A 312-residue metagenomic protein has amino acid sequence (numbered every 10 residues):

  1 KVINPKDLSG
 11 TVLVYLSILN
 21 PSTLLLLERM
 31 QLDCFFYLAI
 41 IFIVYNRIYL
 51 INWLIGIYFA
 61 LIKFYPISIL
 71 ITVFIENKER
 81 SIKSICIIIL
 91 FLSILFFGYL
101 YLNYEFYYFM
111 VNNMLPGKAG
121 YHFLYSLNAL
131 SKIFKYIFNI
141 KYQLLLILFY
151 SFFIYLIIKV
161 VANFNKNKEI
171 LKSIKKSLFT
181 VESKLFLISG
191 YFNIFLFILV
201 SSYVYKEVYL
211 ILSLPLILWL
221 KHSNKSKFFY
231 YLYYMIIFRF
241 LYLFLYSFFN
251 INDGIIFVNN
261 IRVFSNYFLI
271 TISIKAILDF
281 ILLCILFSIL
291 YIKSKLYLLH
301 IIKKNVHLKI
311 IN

Functional and structural regions predicted by a protein language model:
K1-Y45, Y49-I51, E76-V204, I211 (+1 more regions): Primarily membrane-embedded glycan-assembly and transfer machineries that use lipid-linked glycans
Y15-L19, F35-L38, L54, Y58 (+5 more regions): Lipid-exposed faces of alpha-helical membrane segments in multi-pass integral membrane proteins
Q31-A39, I62-Y65, L148, K206-S213 (+1 more regions): Membrane-embedded alpha-helical segments of multi-pass membrane proteins, especially the transmembrane helices
L38-Y49, T72-N77, L210-K227, D279-K293: Transmembrane alpha-helices and membrane-interface helical segments of multi-pass integral membrane enzymes
I41-F42, A60-S68, F91, F134-Q143 (+1 more regions): Juxtamembrane/interfacial segments around transmembrane helices
L54-F74, L199-K206: Transmembrane helices and adjacent periplasmic/lumenal helix-loop junctions of polyprenol-phosphate-dependent
I85, L144-S151, L185-I188, V208 (+2 more regions): Alpha-helical transmembrane segments
L218-N312: Aromatic-enriched
